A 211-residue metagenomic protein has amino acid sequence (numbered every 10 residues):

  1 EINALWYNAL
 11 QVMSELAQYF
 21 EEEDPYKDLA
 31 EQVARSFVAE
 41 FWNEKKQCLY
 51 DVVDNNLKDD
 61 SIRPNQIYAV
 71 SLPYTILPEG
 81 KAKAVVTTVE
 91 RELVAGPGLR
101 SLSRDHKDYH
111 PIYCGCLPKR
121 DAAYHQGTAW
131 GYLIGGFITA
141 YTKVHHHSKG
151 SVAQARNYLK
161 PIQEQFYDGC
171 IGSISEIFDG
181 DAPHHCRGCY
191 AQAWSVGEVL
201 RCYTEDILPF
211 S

Functional and structural regions predicted by a protein language model:
E1, A9-Q11, E15-L16, D206-S211: Mature extracytoplasmic enzyme cores
I2-W6, Q126-G127: Short acidic-aromatic active-site loops that bind/stabilize oxyanions
N3, L10, I134, I138-Y141 (+1 more regions): TPR repeat positional signature
L5-Y113, N157, Q163-W194: Catalytic cores of carbohydrate-active enzymes
L16-Y19, K143, H147, P209: Alpha-solenoid helical repeat scaffolds
T75, R104-H147, S151, L200-T204: C-terminal substrate/ligand-recognition segments
Y141-D168: C-terminal hydrophobic structural anchor segments that stabilize assembly/packing rather than catalytic chemistry
W194-S211: Terminal, non-catalytic domain-edge segments
